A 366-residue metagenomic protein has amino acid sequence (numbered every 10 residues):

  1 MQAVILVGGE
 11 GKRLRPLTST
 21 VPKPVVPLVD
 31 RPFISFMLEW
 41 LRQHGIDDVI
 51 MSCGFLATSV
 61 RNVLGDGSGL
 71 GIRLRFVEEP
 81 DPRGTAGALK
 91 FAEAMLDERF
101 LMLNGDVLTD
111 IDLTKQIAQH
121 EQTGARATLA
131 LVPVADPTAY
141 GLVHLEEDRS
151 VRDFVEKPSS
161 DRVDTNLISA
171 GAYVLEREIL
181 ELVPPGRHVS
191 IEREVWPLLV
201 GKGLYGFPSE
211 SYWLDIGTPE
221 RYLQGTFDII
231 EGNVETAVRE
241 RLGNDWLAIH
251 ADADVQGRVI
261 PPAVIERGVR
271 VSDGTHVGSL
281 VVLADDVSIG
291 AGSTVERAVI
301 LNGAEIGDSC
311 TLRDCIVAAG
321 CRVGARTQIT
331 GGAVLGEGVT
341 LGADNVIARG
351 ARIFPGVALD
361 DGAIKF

Functional and structural regions predicted by a protein language model:
M1-R61, I72: N-terminal glycine-rich phosphate-binding loop and ensuing alpha1 helix
R13, S59-N62, F91, D112 (+2 more regions): Phosphate- and divalent-cation-binding pockets in alpha/beta enzyme and binding domains that engage nucleotide-derived
V25, L142-L145, W196, G206: A structural signal for short hydrophobic beta-strand segments in well-ordered beta-sheet cores
I46, F100-L101, L108, T114-E121 (+2 more regions): Catalytic-core segments of class I nucleotidyltransferases/pyrophosphorylases that form NMP-activated intermediates
R61-E147: Conserved beta-loop-beta/alpha segment of the NTase-like Rossmann-fold superfamily that binds/positions NTPs
S169-A172, R187, P261, G331 (+1 more regions): Glycine/small-residue-rich pyrophosphate-binding loop that anchors the diphosphate of NDP-sugar donors
V200-R297: Extended, small-residue-rich solenoid/repeat segments and analogous flexible loops that form exposed scaffolds
A291-F366: Glycine-rich hexapeptide-repeat left-handed beta-helix
